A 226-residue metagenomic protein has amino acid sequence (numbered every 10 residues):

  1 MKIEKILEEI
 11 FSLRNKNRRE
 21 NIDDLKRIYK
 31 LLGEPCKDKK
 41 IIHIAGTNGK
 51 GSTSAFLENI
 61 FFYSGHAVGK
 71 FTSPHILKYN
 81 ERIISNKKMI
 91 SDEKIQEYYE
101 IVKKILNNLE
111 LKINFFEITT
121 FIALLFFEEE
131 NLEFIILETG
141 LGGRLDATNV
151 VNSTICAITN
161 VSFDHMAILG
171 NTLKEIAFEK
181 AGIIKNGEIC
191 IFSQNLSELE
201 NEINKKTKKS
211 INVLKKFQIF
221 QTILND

Functional and structural regions predicted by a protein language model:
M1, F11, V151-N152, K174: ATP-dependent carboxylate-amine ligase
M1-G46, T53, N59-H66, F71 (+1 more regions): Short functional linear segments
F11, F62, K103, N204-K208: Class I S-adenosyl-L-methionine
I22, Y29-K37, Y63-V151, A167-G170 (+2 more regions): ATP-dependent carboxylate-amine ligase catalytic core
I41-H43, V68-K70, V150, C156 (+1 more regions): Conserved beta-strand scaffold positions in the cores of enzyme catalytic domains, especially in NTP/NDP-utilizing
N48-K50, N201: Substrate-binding N-lobe of the ribokinase-like
L57, A123, N201-N204: Aromatic/hydrophobic pocket-lining residues that form π-stacking "cages" and hydrophobic walls in ligand
E110-L111, N131-E133, E138, S153-D226: Acidic, Mg2+-coordinating active-site environments of NTP-dependent enzymes
